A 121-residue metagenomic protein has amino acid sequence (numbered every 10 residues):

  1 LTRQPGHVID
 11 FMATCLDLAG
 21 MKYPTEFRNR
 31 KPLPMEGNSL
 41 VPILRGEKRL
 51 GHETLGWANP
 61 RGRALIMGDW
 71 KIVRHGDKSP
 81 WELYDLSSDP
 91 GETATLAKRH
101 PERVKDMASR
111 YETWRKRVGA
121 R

Functional and structural regions predicted by a protein language model:
L1, R28, T95: Second-shell loop/turn segments in exported
Q4-L86, W114-R121: C-terminal cap/loop subdomain of S1 sulfatases and analogous C-terminal strand-loop tails that border
M12, T93, Y111: Generic structural marker for isolated residues within well-ordered, non-membrane alpha-helices of soluble domains
D89: Intrinsically disordered, low-complexity polar regions and short flexible loop motifs
A94-E102: Active-site-proximal N-terminal segment of extracellular/periplasmic enzymes that hydrolyze or transfer
